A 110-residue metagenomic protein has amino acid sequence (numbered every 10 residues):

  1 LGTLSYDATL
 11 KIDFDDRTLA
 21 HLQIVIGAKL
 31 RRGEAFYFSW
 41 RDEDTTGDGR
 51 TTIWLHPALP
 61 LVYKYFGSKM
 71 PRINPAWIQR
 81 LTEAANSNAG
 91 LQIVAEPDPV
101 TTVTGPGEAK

Functional and structural regions predicted by a protein language model:
L1-D15: Short, extreme N-terminal segment that most often corresponds to the first beta-strand
D15, T52-H56, N74: Helix N-cap / beta->alpha transition motif
H21-I24: N-terminal intrinsically disordered, cationic/polar leader segments that include organellar targeting peptides
K29-R31: Soluble sensory domains of the PAS superfamily and closely related sensory modules
E34-F66: Short, structured protein-protein interaction patches enriched in aromatics and acidic/basic residues, typified by
S68-K110: Mixed-charge, glycine-accented linear interaction segment located at domain edges/termini
